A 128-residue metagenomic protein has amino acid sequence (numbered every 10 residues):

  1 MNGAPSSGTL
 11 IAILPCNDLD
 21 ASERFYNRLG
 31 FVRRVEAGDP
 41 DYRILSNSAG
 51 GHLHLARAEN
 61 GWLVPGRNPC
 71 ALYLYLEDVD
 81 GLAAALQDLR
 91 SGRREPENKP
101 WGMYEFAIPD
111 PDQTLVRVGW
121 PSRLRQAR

Functional and structural regions predicted by a protein language model:
M1-I11, L29-Y75, G81-P109, W120-R128: Vicinal oxygen chelate
I13-C16: A conserved hydrophobic helix/loop-capping motif in glycosyltransferases and polysaccharide synthases
D18-L19, E77-V79: Helix N-cap motif at beta-to-alpha junctions
D18-R33: Amphipathic alpha-helical segments
P111-V116: Short, glycine-anchored, charge-dense loop/turn motifs used at functional sites
